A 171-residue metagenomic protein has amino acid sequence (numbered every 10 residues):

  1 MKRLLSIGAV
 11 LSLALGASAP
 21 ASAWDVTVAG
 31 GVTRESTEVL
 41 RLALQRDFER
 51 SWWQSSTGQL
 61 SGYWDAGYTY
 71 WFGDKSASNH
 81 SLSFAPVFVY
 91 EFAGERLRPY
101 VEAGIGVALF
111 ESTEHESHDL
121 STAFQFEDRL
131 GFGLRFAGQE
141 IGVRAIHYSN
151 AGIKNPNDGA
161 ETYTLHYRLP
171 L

Functional and structural regions predicted by a protein language model:
M1-A23: Cleavable N-terminal export/targeting peptides
P20-W24, E49-L60, A93-P99: Short loop/turn motifs that connect adjacent beta-strands in outer-membrane beta-barrel proteins
W24-V28, T57, L130, R135-L171: Predominantly the C-terminal beta-signal and adjacent terminal strand-loop region of outer-membrane beta-barrel
V28-V32, W64-Y70, V101-V107, V143-H147: Transmembrane beta-barrel strands of outer-membrane/channel proteins
A29-G30, F72-D74, H115-H118, N150-N155: Extracellular loop and loop/strand-boundary signature of outer-membrane beta-barrel proteins
S36-L40, S78-F84, F124-D128, G159-Y163: Residues that define the transmembrane beta-barrel architecture of outer-membrane proteins
L42-F48, Y68, F84-Y90, A103-V107 (+2 more regions): Residues on the lipid-exposed face of transmembrane beta-strands in outer-membrane beta-barrel proteins
W71-A103: Helix-adjacent hinge/juxtasegments
